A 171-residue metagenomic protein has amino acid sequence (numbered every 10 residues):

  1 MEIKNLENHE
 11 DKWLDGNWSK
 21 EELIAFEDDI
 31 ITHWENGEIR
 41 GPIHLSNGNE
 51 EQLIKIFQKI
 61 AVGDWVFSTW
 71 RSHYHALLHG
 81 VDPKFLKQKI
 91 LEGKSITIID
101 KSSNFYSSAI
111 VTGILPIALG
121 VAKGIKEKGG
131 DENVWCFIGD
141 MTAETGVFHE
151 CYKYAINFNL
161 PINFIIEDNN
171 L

Functional and structural regions predicted by a protein language model:
M1-E51: Conserved acidic/glycine
I31, E38-F158: Cofactor-binding active-site loop characterized by glycine-rich and histidine/acidic residues
P161-L171: Thiamine diphosphate
